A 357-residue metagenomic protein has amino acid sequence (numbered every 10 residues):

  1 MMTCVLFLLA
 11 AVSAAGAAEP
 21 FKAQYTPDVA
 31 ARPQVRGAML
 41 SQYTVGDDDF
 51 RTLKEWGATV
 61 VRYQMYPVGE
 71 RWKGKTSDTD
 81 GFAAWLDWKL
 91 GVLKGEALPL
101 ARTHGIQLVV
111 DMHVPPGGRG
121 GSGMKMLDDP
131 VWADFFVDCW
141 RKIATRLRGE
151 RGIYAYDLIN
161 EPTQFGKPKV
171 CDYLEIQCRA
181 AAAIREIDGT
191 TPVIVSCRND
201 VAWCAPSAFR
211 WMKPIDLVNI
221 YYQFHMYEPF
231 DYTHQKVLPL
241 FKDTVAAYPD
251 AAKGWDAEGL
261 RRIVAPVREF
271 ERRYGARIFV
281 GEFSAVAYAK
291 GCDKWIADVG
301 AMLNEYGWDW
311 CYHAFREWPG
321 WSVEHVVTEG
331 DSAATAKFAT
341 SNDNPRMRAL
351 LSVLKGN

Functional and structural regions predicted by a protein language model:
M1-V5: Bacterial N-terminal signal peptides that target proteins for export
L6-L9, A15-V60, R71-D80, Q107 (+6 more regions): Non-catalytic accessory regions flanking glycosidase/transglycosidase catalytic cores in CAZymes
P20-F21, V35, Q42, D138-R141 (+6 more regions): Extracellular glycoside hydrolase catalytic/binding regions
M39, V60-R62, V109, D157 (+2 more regions): Conserved beta-strand positions in the central sheet of alpha/beta enzyme cores
G46-G117, F135, L174-D188, C292-E305: Aromatic-lined substrate-binding rim segments of carbohydrate-active enzymes
Q64-P67, H113-G117, I159, C197-N199 (+1 more regions): Short, solvent-exposed turn/loop segments enriched in Gly/Ser/Thr/Pro and often Arg
R71-G74, G117-M124, F165-K167, W203-A205 (+2 more regions): Extracytoplasmic/secreted cell-surface and envelope-processing proteins
G120-K142: Active-site-adjacent "subsite" loops/lids of carbohydrate-active enzymes
